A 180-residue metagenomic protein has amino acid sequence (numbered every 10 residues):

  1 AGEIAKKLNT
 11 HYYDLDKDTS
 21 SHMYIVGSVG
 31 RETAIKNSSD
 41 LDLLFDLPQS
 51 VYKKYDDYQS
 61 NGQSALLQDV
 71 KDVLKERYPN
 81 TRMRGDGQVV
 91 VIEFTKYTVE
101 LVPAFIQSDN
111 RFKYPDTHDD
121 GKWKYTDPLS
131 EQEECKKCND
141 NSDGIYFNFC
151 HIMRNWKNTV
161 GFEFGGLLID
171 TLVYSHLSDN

Functional and structural regions predicted by a protein language model:
A1-Y12, L47-I92: Metal-dependent nucleotidyltransferase catalytic core
A1-Y24, F149: Helical scaffold of the NTase/Pol beta-like nucleotidyltransferase catalytic core
G2-A5, K71, Y78-N180: Catalytic cores of NTP-dependent nucleotidyl/adenyl transfer enzymes across multiple folds
S20-G27, T81-R84: A short acidic/basic microdomain associated with nuclease active sites
G27-G30, F45-Q49, F94-K96, P103-F105: Short, flexible loop/turn elements at secondary-structure junctions
E32-S38, I92-E93: Short glycine-biased active-site loop of nucleotidyltransferases that positions the nucleotide triphosphate and helps
N37-F45: Short coil-to-beta-strand
S38, A65, G144, N148: Charged, alpha-helix-enriched surfaces in structured cytosolic catalytic cores of large nucleotide-utilizing machines
